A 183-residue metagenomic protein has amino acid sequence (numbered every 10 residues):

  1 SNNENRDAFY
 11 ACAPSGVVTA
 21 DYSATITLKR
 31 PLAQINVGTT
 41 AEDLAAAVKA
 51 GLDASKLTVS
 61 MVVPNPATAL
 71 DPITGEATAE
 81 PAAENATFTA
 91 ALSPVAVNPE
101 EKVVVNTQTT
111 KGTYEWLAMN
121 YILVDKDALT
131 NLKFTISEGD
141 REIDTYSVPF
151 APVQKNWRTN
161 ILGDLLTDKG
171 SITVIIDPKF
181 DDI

Functional and structural regions predicted by a protein language model:
S1, G38, E42-K155: Tryptophan-paired
S1-A47: Short, low-hydrophobicity acidic/polar segments
C12, T19, A96-N98, V104-N106 (+1 more regions): N-terminal non-cleavable signal-anchor helices
Y22, P31-A33, S55-L57, A128-T130 (+2 more regions): Residues at beta-strand starts and edge strands
A24-A33, E115-K126, L165: Conserved "repeat-terminator" motif of extracellular CCP/Sushi domains
T25, Q34-G38, N131-T135, N160-L162: Beta-strand secondary-structure signal
L32, D43, D140, T167-K169: Residues that cap or initiate secondary-structure elements
W157-I183: Intrinsically disordered, low-complexity repeat and linker tracts
